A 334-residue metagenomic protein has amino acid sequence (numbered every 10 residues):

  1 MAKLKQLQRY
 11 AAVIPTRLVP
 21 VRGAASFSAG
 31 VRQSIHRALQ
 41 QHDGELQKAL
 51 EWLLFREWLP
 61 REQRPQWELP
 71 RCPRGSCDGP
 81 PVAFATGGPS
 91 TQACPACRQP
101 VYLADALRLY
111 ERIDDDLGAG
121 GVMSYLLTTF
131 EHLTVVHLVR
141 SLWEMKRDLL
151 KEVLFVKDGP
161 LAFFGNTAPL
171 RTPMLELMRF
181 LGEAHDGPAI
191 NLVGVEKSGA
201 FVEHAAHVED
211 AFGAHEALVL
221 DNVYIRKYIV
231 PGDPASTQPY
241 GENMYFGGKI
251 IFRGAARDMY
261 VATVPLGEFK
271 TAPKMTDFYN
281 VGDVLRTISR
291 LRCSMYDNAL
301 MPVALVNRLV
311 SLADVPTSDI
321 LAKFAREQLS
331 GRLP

Functional and structural regions predicted by a protein language model:
M1: Metabolite-binding pocket within alpha/beta catalytic cores that recognizes anionic/polar moieties
L4-P334: Long, contiguous domain-sized segments
